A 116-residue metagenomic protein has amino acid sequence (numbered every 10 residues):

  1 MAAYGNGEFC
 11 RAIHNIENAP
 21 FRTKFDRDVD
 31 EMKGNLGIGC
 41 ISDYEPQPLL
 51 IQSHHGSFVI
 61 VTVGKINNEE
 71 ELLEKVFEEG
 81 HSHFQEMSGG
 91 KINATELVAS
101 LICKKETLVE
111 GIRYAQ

Functional and structural regions predicted by a protein language model:
M1-Q116: Conserved short alpha-helical segments that host acidic/polar catalytic motifs at enzyme active sites
